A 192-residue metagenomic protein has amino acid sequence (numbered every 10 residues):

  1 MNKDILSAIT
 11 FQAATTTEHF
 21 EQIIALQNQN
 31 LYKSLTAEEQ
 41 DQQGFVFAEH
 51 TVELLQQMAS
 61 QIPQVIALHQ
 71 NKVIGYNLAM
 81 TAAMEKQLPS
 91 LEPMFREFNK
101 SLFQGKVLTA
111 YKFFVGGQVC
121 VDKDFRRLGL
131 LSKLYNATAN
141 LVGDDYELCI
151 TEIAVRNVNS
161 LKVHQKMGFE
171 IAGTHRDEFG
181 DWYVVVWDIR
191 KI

Functional and structural regions predicted by a protein language model:
M1-E21, A25, Q29, K33-S34 (+1 more regions): Conserved N-terminal entry element of GNAT/NAT acetyltransferase domains
Y32-E53: Conserved GNAT-fold acetyl-CoA-binding loop/helix
V52-I66, A83-P89, V115: A short helix-loop-beta-strand connector motif used in the catalytic cores of GNAT acetyltransferases and, in some
Q61-N77, E92-F95: Conserved beta-hairpin
L78-Q118: Conserved acyl-donor/pantetheine-binding loop and adjacent beta-alpha core of acyl/acetyltransferases and related
K112-F114, V142-A154: Conserved GNAT acetyl-CoA-binding A-motif
Q118-V121, R127-N140, K162, K166: Conserved acetyl-CoA-binding loop-helix of GNAT-fold acetyltransferases
E152, Q165-V184: Conserved catalytic-core motifs of GNAT/GCN5-like acyltransferases
